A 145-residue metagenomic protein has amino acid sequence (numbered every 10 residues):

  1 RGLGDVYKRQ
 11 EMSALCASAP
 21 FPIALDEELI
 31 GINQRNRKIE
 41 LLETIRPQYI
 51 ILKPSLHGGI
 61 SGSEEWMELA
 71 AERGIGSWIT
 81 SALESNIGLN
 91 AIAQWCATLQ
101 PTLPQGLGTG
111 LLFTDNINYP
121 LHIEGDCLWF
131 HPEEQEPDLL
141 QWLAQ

Functional and structural regions predicted by a protein language model:
G2-Y7: Short, small-residue-biased leader/transition segments that mark boundaries at the very start of proteins
M12, S18, P22-G108: Catalytic alpha/beta core domains of metabolic enzymes, predominantly
S13, I39, L140-A144: Generic detector of well-ordered alpha-helical segments enriched in charged/polar residues, highlighting helical
A82-Q145: Flexible C-terminal active-site loop/helix
